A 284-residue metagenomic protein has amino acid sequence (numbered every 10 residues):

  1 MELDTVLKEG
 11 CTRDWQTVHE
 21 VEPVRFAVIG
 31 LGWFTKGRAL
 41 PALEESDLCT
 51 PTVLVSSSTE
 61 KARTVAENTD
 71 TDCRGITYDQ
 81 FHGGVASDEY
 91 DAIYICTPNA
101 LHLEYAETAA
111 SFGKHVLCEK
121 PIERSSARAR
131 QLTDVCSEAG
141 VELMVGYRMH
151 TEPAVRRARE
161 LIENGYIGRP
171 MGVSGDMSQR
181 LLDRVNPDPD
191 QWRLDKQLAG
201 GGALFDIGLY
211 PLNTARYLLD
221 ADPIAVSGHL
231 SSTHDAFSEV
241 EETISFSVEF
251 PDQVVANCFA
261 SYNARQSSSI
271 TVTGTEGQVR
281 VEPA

Functional and structural regions predicted by a protein language model:
E2-D70: N-terminal Rossmann-like dinucleotide-binding module
D4-T12, Q16-V18, R148, T271-A284: C-terminal glycine/acidic-rich active-site capping loop/insertion
T52, D91, M171: Conserved acidic residues
T71-Q80: Conserved SAM-binding strand-loop segment of SAM-dependent methyltransferases
Q80-E89: Short amphipathic alpha-helix with an adjacent loop that forms part of the alpha/beta core around
A92, P98-N99, L103-R148: Beta-strand-loop-alpha-helix segment that lines the small-molecule cofactor/substrate pocket of alpha/beta enzymes
M149-H229, H234-A236: Predominantly a Rossmann-like dinucleotide-binding segment in NAD(P)-dependent oxidoreductases
A236-E241, P251-A284: NAD(P)-dinucleotide binding in Rossmann-like oxidoreductases
